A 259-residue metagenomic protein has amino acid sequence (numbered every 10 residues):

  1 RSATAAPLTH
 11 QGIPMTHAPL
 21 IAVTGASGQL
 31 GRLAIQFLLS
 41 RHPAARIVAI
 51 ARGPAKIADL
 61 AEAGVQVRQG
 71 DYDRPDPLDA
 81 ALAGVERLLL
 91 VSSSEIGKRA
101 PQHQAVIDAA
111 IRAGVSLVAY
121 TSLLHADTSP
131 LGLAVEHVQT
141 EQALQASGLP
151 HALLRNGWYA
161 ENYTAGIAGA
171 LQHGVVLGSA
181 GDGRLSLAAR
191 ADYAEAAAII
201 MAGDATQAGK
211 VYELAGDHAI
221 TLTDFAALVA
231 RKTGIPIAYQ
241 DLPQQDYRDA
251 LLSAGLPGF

Functional and structural regions predicted by a protein language model:
R1-P14: Short, Lys/Arg-enriched N-terminal segments with co-localized hydrophobic residues within the first ~10-30 amino acids
T16-K56, D73-D76, A83, S94-Q104 (+3 more regions): Oxidoreductase cofactor-interface core, primarily capturing Rossmann-like NAD(P)-dependent enzymes
K56-A63, A80: Short loop/helix-cap segments at secondary-structure boundaries that form the rim of catalytic
A61-D73: Rossmann-fold cofactor-recognition segment
